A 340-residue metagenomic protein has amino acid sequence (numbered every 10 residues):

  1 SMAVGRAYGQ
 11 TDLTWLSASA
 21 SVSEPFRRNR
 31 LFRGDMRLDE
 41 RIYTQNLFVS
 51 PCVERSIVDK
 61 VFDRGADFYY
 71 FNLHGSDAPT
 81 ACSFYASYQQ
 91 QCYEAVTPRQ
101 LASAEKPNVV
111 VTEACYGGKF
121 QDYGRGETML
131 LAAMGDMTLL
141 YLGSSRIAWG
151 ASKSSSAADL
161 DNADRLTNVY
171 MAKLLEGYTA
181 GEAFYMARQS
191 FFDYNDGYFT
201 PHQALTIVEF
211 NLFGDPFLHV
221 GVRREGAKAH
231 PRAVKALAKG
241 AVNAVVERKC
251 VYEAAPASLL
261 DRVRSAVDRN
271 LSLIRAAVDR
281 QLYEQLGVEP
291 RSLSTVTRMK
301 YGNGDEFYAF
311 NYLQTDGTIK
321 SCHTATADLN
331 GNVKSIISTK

Functional and structural regions predicted by a protein language model:
S1-E253, A257: Cysteine-dependent hydrolase recognition
A3, T179, R262, S272-L273 (+1 more regions): Generic signature of intrinsically disordered, low-complexity, basic-rich segments and short cationic peptides
T11, G34, L38, G214 (+7 more regions): Intrinsic-disorder/low-complexity regions
C52-V53, V96, Y178, R269 (+3 more regions): Short coil/turn linker and secondary-structure boundary residues
V246-K300: Short, non-transmembrane alpha-helical segments in secretory-pathway proteins
E289-L329, T339: Exposed beta-strand-loop-beta-strand "reactive/processing" segments of non-cytosolic proteins
